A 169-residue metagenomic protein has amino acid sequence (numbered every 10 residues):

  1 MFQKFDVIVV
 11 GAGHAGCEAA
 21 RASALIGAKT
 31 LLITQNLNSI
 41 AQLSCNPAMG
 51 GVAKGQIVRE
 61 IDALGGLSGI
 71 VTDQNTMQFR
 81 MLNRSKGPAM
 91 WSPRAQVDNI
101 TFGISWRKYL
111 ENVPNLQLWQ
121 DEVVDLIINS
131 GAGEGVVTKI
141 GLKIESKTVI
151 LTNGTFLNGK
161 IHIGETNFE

Functional and structural regions predicted by a protein language model:
F2-A15: Beta1/beta-strand and adjacent pyrophosphate-binding region of the FAD-binding site in flavoprotein oxidoreductases
Q3-F5, K139-T148: Core beta-strand elements of the Rossmann-like FAD/NAD(P) dinucleotide-binding domain in flavoenzyme oxidoreductases
D6-I8, K29-L31, L116-Q117, G135 (+1 more regions): Structural motif
V9, A20-S23, G133: Conserved phosphate-binding elements of NTP-dependent enzyme cores
A12, I140, N153-G154: Glycine-rich, N-terminal phosphate-binding loop of Rossmann-like dinucleotide-binding domains
R21-D125, N129, T152-E169: Conserved N-terminal/central alpha/beta ligand/cofactor-binding core
I127-L142: Conserved beta-strand-loop-beta-strand element in the redox core of flavoprotein oxidoreductases
